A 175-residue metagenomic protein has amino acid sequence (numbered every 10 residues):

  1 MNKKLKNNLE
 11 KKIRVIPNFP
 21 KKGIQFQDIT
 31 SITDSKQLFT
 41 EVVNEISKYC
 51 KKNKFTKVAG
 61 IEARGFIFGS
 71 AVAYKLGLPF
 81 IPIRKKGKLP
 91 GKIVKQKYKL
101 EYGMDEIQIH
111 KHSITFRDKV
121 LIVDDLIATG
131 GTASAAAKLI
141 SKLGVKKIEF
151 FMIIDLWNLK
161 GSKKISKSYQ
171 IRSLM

Functional and structural regions predicted by a protein language model:
M1-F55: Active-site-facing substrate-recognition patch
F19, S134-M175: PRPP-dependent phosphoribosyltransferase catalytic core
K54-E62: Short glycine-rich phosphate-binding loop at a beta-alpha junction
T56-K57, K119-L121: Structural motif
I67-L76: Short Gly/Thr/Asp-enriched flexible loops that form oxyanion-binding sites at enzyme active sites
L76-G77, K97-E101, S166-Y169: Short, hinge-like loop/turn segments at secondary-structure boundaries
I81-V120: Short, glycine/charge-rich flexible loops or terminal/linker lids adjacent to PRPP-binding catalytic cores
D125, G130: Conserved G/P- and acidic residue-centered "switch" motifs that form tight phosphate/ATP-binding loops in soluble
